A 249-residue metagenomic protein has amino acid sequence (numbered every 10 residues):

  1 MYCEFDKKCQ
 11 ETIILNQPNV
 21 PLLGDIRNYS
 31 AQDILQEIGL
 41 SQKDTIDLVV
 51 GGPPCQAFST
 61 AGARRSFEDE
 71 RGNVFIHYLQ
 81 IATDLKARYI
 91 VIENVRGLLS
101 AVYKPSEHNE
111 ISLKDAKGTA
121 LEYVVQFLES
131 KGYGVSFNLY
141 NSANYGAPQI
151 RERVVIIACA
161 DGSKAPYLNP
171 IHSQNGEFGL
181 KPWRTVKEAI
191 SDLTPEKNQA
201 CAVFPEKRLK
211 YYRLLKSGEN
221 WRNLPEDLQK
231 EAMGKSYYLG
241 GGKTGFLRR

Functional and structural regions predicted by a protein language model:
M1-Y89, V95-K117, E122: Core alpha/beta nucleotide-donor-binding catalytic domains of modification enzymes
C9, F127-S130, R153-R249: S-adenosyl-L-methionine-dependent DNA methyltransferase catalytic core
L85-R88, Y133, E152: A short helix->loop->beta-strand "cap" motif at the edges of active sites that frequently abuts
R96, Y133-N144: Conserved S-adenosyl-L-methionine
G118, E122-V125, E129, Y133 (+1 more regions): PAPS-dependent sulfotransferase catalytic domain
L139-D161: Substrate-binding/catalytic lobe of Class I Rossmann-like enzymes that use SAM or dcSAM, i.e., the mid-to-C-terminal
